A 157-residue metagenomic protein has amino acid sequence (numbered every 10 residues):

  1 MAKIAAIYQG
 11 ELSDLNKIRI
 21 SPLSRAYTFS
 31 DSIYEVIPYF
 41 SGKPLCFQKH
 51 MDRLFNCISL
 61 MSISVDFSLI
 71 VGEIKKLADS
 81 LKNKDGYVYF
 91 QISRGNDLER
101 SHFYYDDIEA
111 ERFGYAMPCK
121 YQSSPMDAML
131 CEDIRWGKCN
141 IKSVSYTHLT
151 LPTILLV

Functional and structural regions predicted by a protein language model:
M1-K76, H102-L151, L156: Helix-start/capping segments and mature chain N-termini
S68-L77, D85-S101: Short, glycine/charge-rich beta-strand/loop segments that flank catalytic centers and engage negatively charged groups
